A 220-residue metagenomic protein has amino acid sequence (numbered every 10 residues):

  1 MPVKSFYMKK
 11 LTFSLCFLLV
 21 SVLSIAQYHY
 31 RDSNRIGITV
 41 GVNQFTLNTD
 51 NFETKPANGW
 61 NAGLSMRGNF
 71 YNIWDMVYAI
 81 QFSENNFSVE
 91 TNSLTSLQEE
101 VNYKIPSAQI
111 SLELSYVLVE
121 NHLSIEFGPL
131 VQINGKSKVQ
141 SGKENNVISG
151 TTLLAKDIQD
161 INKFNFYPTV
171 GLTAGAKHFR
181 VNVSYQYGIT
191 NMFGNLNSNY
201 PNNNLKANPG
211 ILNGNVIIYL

Functional and structural regions predicted by a protein language model:
M1-T39, L212, V216-L220: Bacterial Sec-dependent N-terminal signal peptides
Q27-S65: Short glycine/proline- and aromatic-enriched beta-strand/turn motifs that initiate or cap beta-hairpins
R31, N69-I73, V119-L123, K177-F179: Outer-membrane beta-barrel channels and translocator barrels
D32-N34, P56-W60, K104-A108, N162-P168 (+2 more regions): Residues that define the transmembrane beta-barrel architecture of outer-membrane proteins
I38-V42, A62-G68, I80-F82, I110-Y116 (+4 more regions): Residues on the lipid-exposed face of transmembrane beta-strands in outer-membrane beta-barrel proteins
L47-T54, E84-P106, G135-I161, M192-K206: Flexible, solvent-exposed loop segments that connect beta-strands
T54-Q98, I218: Glycine- and aromatic-enriched membrane insertion/assembly motifs of diderm outer-membrane and organelle channel
A79, S88-V89, N165-L220: Predominantly the C-terminal beta-signal and adjacent terminal strand-loop region of outer-membrane beta-barrel
